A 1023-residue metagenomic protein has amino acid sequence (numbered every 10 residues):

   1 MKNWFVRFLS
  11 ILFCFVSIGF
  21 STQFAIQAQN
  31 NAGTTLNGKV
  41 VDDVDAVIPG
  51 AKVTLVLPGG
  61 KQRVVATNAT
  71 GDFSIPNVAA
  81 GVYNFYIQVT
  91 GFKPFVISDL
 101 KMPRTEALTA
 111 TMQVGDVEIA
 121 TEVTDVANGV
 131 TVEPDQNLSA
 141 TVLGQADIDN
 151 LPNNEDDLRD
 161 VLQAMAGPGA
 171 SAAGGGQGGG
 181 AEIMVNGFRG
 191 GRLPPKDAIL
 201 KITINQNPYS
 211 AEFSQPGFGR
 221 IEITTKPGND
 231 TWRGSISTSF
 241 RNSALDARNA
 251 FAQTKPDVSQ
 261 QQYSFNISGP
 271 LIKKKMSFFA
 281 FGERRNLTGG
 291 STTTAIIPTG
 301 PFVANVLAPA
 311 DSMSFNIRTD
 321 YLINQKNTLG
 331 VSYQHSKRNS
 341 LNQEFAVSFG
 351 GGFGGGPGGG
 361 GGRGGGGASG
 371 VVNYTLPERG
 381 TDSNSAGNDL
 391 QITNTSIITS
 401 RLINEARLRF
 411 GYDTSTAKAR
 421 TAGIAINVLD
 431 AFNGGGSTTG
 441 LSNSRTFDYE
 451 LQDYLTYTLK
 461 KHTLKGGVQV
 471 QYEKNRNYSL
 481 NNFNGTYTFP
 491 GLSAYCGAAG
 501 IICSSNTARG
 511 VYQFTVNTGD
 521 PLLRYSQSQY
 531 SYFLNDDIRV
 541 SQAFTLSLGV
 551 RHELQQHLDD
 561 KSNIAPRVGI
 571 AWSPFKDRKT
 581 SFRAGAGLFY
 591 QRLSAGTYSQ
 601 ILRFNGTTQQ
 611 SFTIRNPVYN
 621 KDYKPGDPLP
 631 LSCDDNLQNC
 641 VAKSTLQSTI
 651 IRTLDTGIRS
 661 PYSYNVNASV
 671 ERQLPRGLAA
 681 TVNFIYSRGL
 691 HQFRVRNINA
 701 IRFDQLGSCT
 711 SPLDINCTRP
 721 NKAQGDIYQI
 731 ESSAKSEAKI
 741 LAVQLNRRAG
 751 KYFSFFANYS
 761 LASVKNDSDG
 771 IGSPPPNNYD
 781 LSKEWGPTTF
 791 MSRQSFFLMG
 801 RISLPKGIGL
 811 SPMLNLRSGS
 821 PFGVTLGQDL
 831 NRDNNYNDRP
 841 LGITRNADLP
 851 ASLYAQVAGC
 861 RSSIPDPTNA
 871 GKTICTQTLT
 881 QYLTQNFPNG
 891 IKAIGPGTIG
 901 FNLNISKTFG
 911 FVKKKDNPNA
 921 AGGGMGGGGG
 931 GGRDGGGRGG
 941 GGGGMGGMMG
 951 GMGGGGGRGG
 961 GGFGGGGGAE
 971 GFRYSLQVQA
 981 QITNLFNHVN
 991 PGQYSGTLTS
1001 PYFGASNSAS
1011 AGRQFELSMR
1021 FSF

Functional and structural regions predicted by a protein language model:
W4-V6, S10, Q23-Q136, T141 (+1 more regions): Periplasm-facing N-terminal accessory domains of Gram-negative outer-membrane beta-barrel systems
F92-Q113, I119-P227, R233, N242-A252 (+11 more regions): Periplasmic N-terminal accessory/gating domains of Gram-negative outer-membrane beta-barrel systems
D125, I236-N242, A280-R284, V331-H335 (+9 more regions): Transmembrane beta-barrel strands of outer-membrane/channel proteins
G217-G219, Q261-F265, M313-I317, A386-I392 (+13 more regions): Hydrophobic, lipid-facing positions within transmembrane beta-strands of outer-membrane proteins
R233, P256-Q343, D382-F410, P566: Transmembrane beta-barrel wall of Gram-negative outer-membrane proteins
S259, H557, T649-I651, T656-V666 (+1 more regions): Short, solvent-exposed micro-motifs at the edges of structured domains
K275-F278, K326-L329, R401-N404, H462-L464 (+5 more regions): Repeated loop/turn-to-beta-strand initiation elements of outer-membrane beta-barrel proteins
D311, Q325-S531: Replace "related TpsB outer-membrane translocases also match" with "some related outer-membrane beta-barrels such as
